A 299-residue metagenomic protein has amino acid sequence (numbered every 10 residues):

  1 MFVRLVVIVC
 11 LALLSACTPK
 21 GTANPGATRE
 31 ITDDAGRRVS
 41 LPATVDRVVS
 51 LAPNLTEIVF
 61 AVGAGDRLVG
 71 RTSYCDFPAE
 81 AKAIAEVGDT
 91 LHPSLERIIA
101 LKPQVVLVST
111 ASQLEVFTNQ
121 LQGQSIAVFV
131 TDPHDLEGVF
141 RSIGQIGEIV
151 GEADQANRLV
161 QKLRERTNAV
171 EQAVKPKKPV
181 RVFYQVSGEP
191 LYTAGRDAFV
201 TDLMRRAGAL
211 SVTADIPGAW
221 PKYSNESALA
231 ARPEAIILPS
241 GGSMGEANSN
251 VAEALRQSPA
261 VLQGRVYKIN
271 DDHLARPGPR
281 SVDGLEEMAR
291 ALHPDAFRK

Functional and structural regions predicted by a protein language model:
F2-I8: Sec-dependent signal peptide recognition, specifically the positively charged N-region followed immediately by
L13-A16: C-terminal motif of bacterial Sec signal peptides marking the signal peptidase cleavage site
T18-I31: Bacterial Sec signal peptide processing site at the extreme N-terminus
T32-G36, V87-E96, S112, I216-N225: Short helix-initiation/N-cap motifs at beta->coil->alpha
R38, Q104-V105, E115-Y192, T213-D215 (+1 more regions): Extracytoplasmic substrate-binding proteins
R47-L101, V105-A111, V212: A short, structured surface patch at a secondary-structure boundary
T72, D197-W220, S240, R265-K268: His/Asp/Glu-enriched short active-site or ligand-binding loop at hydrolase and phosphoryl-transfer sites
L95-K102, Q124, Y223-R232: Short helices/loops that flank or line small-molecule/ion binding pockets
